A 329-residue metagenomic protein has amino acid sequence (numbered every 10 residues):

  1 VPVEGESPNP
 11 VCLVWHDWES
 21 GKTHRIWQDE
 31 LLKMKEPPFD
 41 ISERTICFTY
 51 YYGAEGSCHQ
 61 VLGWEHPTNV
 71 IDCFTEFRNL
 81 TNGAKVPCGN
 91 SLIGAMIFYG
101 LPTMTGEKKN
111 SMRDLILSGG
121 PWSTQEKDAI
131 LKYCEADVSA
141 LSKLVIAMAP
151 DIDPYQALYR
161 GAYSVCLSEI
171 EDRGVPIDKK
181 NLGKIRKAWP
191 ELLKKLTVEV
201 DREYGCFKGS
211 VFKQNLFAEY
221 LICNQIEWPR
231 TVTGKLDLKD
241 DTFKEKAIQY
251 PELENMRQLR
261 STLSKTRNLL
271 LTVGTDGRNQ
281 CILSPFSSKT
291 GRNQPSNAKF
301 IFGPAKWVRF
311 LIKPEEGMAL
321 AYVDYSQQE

Functional and structural regions predicted by a protein language model:
V1-C12, G21, P87, T103 (+3 more regions): Conserved "right-hand" nucleotidyltransferase catalytic core of DNA-directed polymerases
V11, W15, S20-F39, R44-A149 (+1 more regions): Active-site-proximal helix-loop-helix substrate-binding element of RNase H-like nuclease domains
I46, A319-L320: Structural motif
